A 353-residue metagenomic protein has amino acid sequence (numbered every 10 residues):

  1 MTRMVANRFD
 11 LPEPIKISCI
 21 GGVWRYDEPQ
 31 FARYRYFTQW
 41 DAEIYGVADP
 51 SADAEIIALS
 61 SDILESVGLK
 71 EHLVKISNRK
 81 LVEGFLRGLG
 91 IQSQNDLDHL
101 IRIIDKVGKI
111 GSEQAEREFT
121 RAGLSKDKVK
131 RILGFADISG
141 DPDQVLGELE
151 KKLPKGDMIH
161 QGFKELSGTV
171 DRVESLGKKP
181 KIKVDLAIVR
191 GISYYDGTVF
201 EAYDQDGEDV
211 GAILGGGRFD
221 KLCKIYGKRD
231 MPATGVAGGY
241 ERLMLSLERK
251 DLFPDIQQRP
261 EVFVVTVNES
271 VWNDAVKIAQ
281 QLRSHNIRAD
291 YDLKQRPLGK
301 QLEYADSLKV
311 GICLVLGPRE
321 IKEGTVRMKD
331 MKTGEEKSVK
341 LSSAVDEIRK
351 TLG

Functional and structural regions predicted by a protein language model:
R3-K70, E118-G353: Positively charged, Gly/Ser-enriched RNA/tRNA-binding surfaces
Y34-W40, I76-G84: Short, conserved phosphate-binding/catalytic loop or strand-edge motifs used in phosphoryl-/nucleotidyl-transfer
I56, N78-L81, H99-L100, E165: Internal, well-ordered alpha-helical segments in soluble enzyme and binding-protein domains
L59-E65, K80-L89: Hydrophobic mid-domain F-helix/FG-region of cytochrome P450s
G84-I91, K109, K126: Phosphate-rich ligand and nucleic-acid binding surfaces
I91-S112, D204-D206: Acidic, His- and aromatic-enriched active-site or binding-groove loops in soluble protein domains that engage sugars
